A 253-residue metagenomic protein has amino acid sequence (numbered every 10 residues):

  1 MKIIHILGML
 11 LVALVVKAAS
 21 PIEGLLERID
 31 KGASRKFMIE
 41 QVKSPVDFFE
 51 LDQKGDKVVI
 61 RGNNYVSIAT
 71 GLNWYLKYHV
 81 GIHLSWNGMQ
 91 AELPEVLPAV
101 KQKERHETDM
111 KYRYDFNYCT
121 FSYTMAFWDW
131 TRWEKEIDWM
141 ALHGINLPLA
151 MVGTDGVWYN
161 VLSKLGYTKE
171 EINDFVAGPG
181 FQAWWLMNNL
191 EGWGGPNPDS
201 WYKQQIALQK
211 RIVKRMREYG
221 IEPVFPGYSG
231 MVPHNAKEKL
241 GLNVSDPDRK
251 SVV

Functional and structural regions predicted by a protein language model:
K2-M9: Sec-dependent signal peptide recognition, specifically the positively charged N-region followed immediately by
M9-A18: Hydrophobic h-region of N-terminal signal peptides that target proteins for export in Gram-negative bacteria
A18-S20, V224: Boundary of Sec targeting at the N-terminus
P21-L25: Short Lys/Arg-enriched alpha/beta "domain-start" segment
L26-D30, N73, A141: Short amphipathic alpha-helical segments enriched in leucine
L26-P45: Auxiliary, metal-adjacent structural segments of Zn-dependent hydrolase domains
E40-P45, E50, K54-Y65, T70 (+3 more regions): Aromatic-lined carbohydrate-binding surfaces of glycoside hydrolases
